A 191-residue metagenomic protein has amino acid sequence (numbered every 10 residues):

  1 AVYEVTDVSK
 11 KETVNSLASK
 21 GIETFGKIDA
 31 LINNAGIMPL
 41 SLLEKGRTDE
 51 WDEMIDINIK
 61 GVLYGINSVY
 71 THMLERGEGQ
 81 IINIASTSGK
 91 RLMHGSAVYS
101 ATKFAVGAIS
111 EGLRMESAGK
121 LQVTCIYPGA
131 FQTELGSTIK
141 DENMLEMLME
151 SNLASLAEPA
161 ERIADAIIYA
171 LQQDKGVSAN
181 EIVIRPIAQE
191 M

Functional and structural regions predicted by a protein language model:
V5-L17, T48: The beta1-alpha1 cofactor-binding region of Rossmann-like NAD(H)/NADP(H)-dependent oxidoreductases
K20-L31, P39, Q122: A glycine-rich helix->loop->beta "capping" turn within Rossmann-like NAD(P)(H)-dependent oxidoreductase domains
L42-L43, E50-I55: Substrate-binding pocket helix/loop in short-chain dehydrogenase/reductase
E44, R91-A97: Active-site loop immediately N-terminal to the catalytic Tyr-X3-Lys motif of short-chain dehydrogenase/reductase
I66, T102: Active-site helix of classical SDR
S86: Residue(s) in the substrate-gating loop at a strand-loop-helix junction that position the organic substrate next
C125-I126, L145-E190: C-terminal helical subdomain
